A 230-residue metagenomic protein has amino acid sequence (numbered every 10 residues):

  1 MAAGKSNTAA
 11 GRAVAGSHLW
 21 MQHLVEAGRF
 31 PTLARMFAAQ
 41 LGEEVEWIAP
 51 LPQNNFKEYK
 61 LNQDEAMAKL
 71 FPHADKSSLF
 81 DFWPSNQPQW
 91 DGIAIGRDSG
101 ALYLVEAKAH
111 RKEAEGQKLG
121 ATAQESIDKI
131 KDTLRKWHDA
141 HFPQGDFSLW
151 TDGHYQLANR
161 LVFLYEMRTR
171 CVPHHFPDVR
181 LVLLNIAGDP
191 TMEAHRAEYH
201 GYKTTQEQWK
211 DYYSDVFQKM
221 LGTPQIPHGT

Functional and structural regions predicted by a protein language model:
M1-P88, R97-D98, A109-G145, G153-A158 (+1 more regions): Intrinsically disordered, low-complexity Ser/Thr/Pro/Gly-rich regulatory segments
G92-I93: Short beta-strand scaffold segments in enzyme catalytic cores
G100-L102: Short, mixed charged/polar active-site loops that provide acid/base catalysis or chelate metal/phosphate cofactors
